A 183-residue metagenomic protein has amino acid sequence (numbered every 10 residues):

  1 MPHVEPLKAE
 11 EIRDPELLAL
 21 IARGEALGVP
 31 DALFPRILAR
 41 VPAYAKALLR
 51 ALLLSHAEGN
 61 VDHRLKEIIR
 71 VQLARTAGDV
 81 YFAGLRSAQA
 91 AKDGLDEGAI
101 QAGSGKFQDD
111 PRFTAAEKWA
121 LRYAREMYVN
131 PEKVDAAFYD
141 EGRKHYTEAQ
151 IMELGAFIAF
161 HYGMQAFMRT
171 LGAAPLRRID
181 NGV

Functional and structural regions predicted by a protein language model:
M1-H63, S87, A91: Mobile cap/lid helix-loop segments that border enzyme active or cofactor-binding sites and regulate substrate access
A32-I37, H63-G78, M152-G155: Alpha-helical scaffold segments that form or flank carboxylate-/histidine-based iron centers
V41-A45, Q72-A83, A120, A124-P131 (+1 more regions): Alpha-helical transition-metal enzyme core signature, strongest for iron centers
K66, R70-I100: Conserved alpha-helical segments that form or flank metal/cofactor-binding pockets of metalloenzymes
G103-T114: Acidic/His metal-coordination segments adjacent to aromatic residues that form catalytic metal sites in metalloenzymes
R112-A156: Acidic/histidine-rich alpha-helical segments that form the ligand environment of transition-metal centers
F138, E148-V183: Preference for long, well-ordered alpha-helical segments
